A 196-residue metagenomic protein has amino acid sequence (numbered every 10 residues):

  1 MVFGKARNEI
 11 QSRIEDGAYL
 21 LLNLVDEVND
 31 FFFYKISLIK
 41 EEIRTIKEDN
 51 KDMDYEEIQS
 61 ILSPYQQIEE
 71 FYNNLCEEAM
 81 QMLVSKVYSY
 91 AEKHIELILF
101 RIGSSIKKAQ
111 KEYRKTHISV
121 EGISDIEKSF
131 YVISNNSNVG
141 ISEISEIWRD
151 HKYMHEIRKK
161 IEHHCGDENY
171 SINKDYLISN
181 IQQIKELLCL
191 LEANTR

Functional and structural regions predicted by a protein language model:
M1-S85, W148, S171-R196: Extended intrinsically disordered or low-complexity regions, especially N/C-terminal cytosolic tails and loops, rather
N23, K35-L38, Q59, E92 (+3 more regions): Generic alpha-helical secondary structure signal
C76-F100: Short, hydrophobic, well-ordered secondary-structure elements
K93-K174, E186-N194: Flexible secondary-structure boundary motifs
